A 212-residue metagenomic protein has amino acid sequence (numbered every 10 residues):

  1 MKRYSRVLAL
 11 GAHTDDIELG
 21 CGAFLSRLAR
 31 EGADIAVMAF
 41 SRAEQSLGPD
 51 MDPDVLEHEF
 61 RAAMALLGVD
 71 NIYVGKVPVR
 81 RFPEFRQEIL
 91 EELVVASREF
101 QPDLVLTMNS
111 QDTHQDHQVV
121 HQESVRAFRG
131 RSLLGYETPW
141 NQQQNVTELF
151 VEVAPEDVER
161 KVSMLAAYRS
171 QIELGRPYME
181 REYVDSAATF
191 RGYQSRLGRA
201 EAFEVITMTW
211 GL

Functional and structural regions predicted by a protein language model:
M1-K2, L67, E99, L104 (+2 more regions): The feature marks non-catalytic terminal segments
M1-Q101, R126-G130, E204-M208: Active-site rim/loop-helix segments in enzyme catalytic domains that contact anionic ligands
A12, Q115, E156: Residue-level signal for the nucleotide or nucleotide-sugar donor/cofactor binding architecture
I17, E44-L47, R80, D112-H117 (+2 more regions): Active-site environment of divalent metal-dependent phosphoester hydrolases
V37-A39, L106, G135: Short beta-strand segments
V69, V94-D112, H117, H121: Proline-aspartate-enriched helix->loop->beta-strand connector
K76-V77, T107-S110, T138: Short, well-ordered beta-to-alpha junction loops that form the rim of enzyme active sites and present histidine/acidic
H114-A127, R131-T138: Anionic-ligand binding region
